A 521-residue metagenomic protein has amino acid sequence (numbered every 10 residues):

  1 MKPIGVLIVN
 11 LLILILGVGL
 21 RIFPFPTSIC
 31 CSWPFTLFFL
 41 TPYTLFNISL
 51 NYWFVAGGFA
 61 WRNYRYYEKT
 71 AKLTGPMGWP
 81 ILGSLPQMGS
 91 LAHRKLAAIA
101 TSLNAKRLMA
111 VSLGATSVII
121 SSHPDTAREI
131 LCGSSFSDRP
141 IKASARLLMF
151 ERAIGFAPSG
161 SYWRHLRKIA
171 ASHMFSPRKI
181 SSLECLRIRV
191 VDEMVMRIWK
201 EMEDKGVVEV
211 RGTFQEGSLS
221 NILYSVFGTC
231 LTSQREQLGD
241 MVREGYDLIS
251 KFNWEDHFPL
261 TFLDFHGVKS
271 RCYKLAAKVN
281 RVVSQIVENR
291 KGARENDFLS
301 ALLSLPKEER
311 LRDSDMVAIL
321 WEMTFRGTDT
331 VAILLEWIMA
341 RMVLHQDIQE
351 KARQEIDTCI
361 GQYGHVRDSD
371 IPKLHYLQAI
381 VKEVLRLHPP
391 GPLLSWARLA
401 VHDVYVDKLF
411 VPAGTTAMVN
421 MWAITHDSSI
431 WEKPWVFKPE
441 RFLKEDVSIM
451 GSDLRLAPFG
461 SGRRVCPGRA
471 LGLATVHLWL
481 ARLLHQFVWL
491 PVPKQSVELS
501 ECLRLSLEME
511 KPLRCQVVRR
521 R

Functional and structural regions predicted by a protein language model:
K2-I22, I29-L40, V191, D357-C359 (+3 more regions): Cytochrome P450 proximal C-terminal region
K2-R152, S161-H165, I188-M196, H402: N-terminal membrane-proximal hinge/A-helix region immediately C-terminal to the signal-anchor transmembrane segment
A71-L73, Q87-S90, A157, F175-L183 (+7 more regions): Conserved, non-catalytic sequence blocks in retroelement Pol enzymes and Pol-derived host proteins
S84-A105, R281, H365-L409, S428: Conserved cytochrome P450 K-helix E-x-x-R motif and the immediately C-terminal K′/meander segment
R139-R146, S181-L335, K351, V366-S369: Cytochrome P450 heme-thiolate monooxygenase catalytic core
T330-D347, R353-E355, A470-Q486: Cytochrome P450 catalytic-core helices
A352, V384, V411-G414, F437 (+3 more regions): Hydrophobic, well-ordered secondary-structure elements that form the walls of internal hydrophobic environments
V419-V447: Conserved cytochrome P450 K-helix/beta-meander segment immediately N-terminal to the heme-binding cysteine loop
